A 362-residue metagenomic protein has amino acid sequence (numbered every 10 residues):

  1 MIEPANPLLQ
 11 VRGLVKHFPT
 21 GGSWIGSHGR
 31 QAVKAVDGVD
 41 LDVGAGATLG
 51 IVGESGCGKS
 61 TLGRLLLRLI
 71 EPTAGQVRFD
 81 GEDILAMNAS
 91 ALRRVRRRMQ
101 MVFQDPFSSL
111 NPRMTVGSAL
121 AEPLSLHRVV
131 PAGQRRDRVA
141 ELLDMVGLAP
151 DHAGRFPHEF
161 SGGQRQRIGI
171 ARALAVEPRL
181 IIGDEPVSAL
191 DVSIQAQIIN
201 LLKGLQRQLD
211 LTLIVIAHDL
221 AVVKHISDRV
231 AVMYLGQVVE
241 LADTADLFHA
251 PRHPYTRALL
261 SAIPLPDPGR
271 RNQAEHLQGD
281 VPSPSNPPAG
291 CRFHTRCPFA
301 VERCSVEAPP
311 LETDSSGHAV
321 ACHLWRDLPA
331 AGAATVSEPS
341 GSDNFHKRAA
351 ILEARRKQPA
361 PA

Functional and structural regions predicted by a protein language model:
I2-P7, T20-H28, A32, D243-R356: Short catalytic/signature loops enriched in Gly
I25-R30, I84-Q100, L126, A132-G133 (+2 more regions): ABC ATPase NBD coupling module
L67: Helix-to-loop junction immediately C-terminal to a conserved catalytic motif
G75-D83: Conserved ABC transporter NBD signature motif
E82-D83, Q134-D151, G204, L260-S261: Conserved ABC ATPase "signature" region
F156-F160, Q164: Conserved ABC ATPase signature
R179-I182, P186-L190, I194-N272: P-loop NTP-binding/switch modules centered on Walker-like glycine-rich loops
